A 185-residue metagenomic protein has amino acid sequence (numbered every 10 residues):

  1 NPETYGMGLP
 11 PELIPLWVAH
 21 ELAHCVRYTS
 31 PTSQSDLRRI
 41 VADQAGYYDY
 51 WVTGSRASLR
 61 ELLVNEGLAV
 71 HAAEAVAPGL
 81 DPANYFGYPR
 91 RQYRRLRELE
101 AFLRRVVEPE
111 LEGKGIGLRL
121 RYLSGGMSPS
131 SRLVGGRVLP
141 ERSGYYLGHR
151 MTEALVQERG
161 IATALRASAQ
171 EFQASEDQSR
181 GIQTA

Functional and structural regions predicted by a protein language model:
P2-L16: Short pre-active-site segment immediately N-terminal to the catalytic Zn-binding motif
T4, Y47-G54, M127-V134: Acidic/His metal-coordination segments adjacent to aromatic residues that form catalytic metal sites in metalloenzymes
P15-T32, E66, V70: Active-site recognition of the HExxH zinc-binding catalytic motif
A23-P31, A73-D81, T152, V156 (+1 more regions): Hydrophobic/aromatic-lined pockets within catalytic cores
Y28-E61: Post-HEXXH active-site segment of zinc metalloproteases
T32-V41, E74-L99: Short acidic alpha-helical/loop segments enriched in Asp/Glu that coordinate divalent cations
S55-E66, R137-E141: Active-site metal-coordination segments of metallo-dependent hydrolases
N84-A185: Pan-zinc metallopeptidase signature
